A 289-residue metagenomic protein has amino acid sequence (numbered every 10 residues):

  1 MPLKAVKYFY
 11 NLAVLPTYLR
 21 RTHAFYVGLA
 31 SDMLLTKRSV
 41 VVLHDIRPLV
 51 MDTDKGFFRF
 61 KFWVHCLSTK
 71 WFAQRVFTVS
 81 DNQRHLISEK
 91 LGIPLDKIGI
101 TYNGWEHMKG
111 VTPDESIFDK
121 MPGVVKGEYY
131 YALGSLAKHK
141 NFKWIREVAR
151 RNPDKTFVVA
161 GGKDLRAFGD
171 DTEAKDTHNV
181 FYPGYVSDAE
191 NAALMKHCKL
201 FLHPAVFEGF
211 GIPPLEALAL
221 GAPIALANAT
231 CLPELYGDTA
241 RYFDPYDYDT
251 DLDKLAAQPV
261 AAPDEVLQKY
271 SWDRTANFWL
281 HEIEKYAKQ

Functional and structural regions predicted by a protein language model:
M1-Q289: Carbohydrate transferase catalytic cores enriched for Leloir-type hexosyltransferases
